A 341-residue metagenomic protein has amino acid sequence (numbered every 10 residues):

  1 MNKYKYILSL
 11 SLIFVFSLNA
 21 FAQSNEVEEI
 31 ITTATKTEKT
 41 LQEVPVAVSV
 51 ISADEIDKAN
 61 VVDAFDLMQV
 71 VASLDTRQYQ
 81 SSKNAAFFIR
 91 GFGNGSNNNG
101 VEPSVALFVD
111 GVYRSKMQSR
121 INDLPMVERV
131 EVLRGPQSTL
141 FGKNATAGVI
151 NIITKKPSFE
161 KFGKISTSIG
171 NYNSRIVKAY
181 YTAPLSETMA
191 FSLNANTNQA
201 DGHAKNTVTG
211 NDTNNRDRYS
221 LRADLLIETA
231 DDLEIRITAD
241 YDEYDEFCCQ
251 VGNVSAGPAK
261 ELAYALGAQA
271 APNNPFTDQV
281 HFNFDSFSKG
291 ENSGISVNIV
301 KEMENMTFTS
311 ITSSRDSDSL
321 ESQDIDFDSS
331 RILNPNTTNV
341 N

Functional and structural regions predicted by a protein language model:
M1-S24: Cleavable N-terminal targeting peptides that direct proteins into the secretory/outer-membrane pathway or into
E26-E160: Acidic, small-polar-rich N-terminal luminal/periplasmic segments of exported/outer-membrane proteins
T33-E38, I169-Y172, L225, Y241: Short polar catalytic/cofactor-binding loops
K36, S52, Q80, G91-G93 (+4 more regions): A mature extracytoplasmic/lumenal domain signature
Q42-V44, K143, A204, C248-Q250 (+1 more regions): Short, solvent-exposed loop/turn and secondary-structure capping segments
A85, E102-S104, K116, M126-E128 (+4 more regions): Outer-membrane beta-barrel translocator/receptor signature
V105, G163, R331-P335: Short, basic, glycine/proline-bearing loop/turn elements
G210, R216-N341: Outer-membrane beta-barrel domain signature, strongest for Gram-negative TonB-dependent receptors and also present
